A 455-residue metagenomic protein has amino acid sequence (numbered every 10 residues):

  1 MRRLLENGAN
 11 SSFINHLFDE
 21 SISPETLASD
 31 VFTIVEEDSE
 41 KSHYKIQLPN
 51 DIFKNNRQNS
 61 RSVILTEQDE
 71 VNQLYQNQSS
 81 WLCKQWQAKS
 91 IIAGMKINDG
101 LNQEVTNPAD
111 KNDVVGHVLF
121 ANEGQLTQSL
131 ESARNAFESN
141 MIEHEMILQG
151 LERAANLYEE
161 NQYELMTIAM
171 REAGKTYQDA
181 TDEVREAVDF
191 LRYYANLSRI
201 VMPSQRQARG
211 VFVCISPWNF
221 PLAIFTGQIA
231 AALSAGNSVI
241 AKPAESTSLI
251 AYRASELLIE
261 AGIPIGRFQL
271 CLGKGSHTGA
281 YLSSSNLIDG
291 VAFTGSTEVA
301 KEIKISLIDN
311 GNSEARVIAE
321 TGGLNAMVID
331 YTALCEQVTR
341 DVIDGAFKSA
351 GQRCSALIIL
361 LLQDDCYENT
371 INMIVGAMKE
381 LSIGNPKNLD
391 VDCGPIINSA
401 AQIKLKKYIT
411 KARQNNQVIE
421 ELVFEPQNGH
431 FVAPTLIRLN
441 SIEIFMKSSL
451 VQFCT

Functional and structural regions predicted by a protein language model:
M1, G8-N10, S285-V291: Glycine-enriched alpha-helix->loop->beta-strand junction motifs that scaffold or abut catalytic
R2-E160, T167, D179-P217, R316-T321 (+3 more regions): Terminal low-complexity tails and localization/encapsulation signals of metabolic enzymes
F13-I14, A223, G351, T370: Short helix/loop capping segments that flank catalytic or ligand/cofactor-binding pockets
N102-Q103, V115-A121, N135-S139, M327-D330 (+3 more regions): Short, well-ordered beta-strand elements within core beta-sheets of diverse protein domains
N112, A133, I147, A169 (+7 more regions): Residue-level signal for inorganic ion chemistry
N135-S139, N156-E160, E164-T167, R171 (+8 more regions): Conserved helix-loop functional segments at active or binding sites
M170, N196-T339: Rossmann-like NAD(P) dinucleotide-binding subdomain of oxidoreductase/dehydrogenase enzymes
L257-G262, S284-S285, G290, E298-F445: ALDH superfamily catalytic-core signature
